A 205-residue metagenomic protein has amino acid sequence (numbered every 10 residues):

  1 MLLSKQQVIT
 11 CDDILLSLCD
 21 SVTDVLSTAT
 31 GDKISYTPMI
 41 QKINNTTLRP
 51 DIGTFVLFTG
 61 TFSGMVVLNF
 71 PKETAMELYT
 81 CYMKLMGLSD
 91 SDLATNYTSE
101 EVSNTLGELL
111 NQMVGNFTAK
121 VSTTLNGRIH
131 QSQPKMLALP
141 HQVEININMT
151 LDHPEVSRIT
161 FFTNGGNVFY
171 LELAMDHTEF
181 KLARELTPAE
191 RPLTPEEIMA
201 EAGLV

Functional and structural regions predicted by a protein language model:
L2-V205: Composition-driven recognition of glycine/serine/threonine/acidic- and proline-rich low-complexity segments and repeats
